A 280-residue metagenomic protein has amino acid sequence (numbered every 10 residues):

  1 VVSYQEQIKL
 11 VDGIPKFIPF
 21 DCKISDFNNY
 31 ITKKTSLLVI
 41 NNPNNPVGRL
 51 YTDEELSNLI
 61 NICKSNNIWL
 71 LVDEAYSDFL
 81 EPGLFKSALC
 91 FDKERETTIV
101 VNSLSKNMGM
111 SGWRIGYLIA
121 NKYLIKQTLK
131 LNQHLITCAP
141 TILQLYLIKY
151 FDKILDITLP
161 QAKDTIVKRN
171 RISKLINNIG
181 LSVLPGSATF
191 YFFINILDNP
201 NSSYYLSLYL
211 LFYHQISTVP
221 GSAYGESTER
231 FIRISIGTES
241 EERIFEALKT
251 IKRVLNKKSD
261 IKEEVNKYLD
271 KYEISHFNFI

Functional and structural regions predicted by a protein language model:
V1-G13: Substrate-binding/gating loop at the entrance of the active-site cleft, primarily in PLP-dependent aminotransferase-like
V11, S65-N66, I179, H214: Helix C-cap/helix->beta junction micro-motif
F17, V39, V72, T137 (+2 more regions): Hydrophobic residues in well-ordered beta-strands that form the structural core
F20-K86: Active-site phosphate-binding strand-loop segment of PLP-dependent enzymes
F91, E96-K163, N170-I176, R253-K262: Conserved core segment of the aminotransferase class I/II
I148, D164-S173, V183-I196, T228: Conserved glycine-rich beta-strand-loop-beta hairpin in the small C-terminal domain of fold type I
P200-S202, Y209-T218, Y224-I280: PLP-dependent enzyme catalytic core of the Aspartate aminotransferase-like
